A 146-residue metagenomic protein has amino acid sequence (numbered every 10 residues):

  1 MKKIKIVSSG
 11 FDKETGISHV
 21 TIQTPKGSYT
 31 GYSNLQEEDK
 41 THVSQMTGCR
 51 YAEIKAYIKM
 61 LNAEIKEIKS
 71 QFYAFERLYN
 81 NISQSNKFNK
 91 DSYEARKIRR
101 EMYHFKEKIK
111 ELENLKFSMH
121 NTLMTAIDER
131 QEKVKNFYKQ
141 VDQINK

Functional and structural regions predicted by a protein language model:
M1-N89, Y93-N145: Catalytic phosphate/metal-binding cores of nucleic-acid and nucleotide-processing enzymes, i.e., regions that mediate
